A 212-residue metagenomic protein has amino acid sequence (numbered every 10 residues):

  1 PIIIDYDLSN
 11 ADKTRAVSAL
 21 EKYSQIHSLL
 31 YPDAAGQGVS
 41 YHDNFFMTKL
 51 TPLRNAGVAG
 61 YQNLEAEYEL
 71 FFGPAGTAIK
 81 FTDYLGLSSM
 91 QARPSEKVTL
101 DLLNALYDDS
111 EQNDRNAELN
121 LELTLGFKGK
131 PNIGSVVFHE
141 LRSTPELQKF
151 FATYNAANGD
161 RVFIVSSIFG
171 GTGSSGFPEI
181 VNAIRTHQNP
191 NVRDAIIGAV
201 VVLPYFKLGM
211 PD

Functional and structural regions predicted by a protein language model:
P1-V165, S175-D212: Segments that form or flank anion-binding pockets
